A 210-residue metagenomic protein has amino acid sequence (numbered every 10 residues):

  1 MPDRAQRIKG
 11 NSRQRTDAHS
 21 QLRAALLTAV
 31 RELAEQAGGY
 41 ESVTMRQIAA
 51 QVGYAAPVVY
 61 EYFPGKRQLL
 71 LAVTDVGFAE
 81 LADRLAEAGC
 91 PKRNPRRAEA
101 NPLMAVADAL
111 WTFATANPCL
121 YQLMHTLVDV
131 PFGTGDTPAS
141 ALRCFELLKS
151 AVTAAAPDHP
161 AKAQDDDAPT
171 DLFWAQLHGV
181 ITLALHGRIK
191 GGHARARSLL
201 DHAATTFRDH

Functional and structural regions predicted by a protein language model:
M1-Q21, K92, R96: N-terminal intrinsically disordered/low-complexity leader segments
Q21, A25-E32, Q51, Q68-A88 (+7 more regions): Alpha-helical structural segments
A25, Q36-Q68, A72: Helix-turn-helix
L33-Y40, T126-T137, G192: Short, flexible, glycine-rich and Lys/Arg-enriched loop motifs at helix boundaries that contact anionic partners
A86-L120, L142-F145, K162-A163, T170-F173: Hydrophobic alpha-helical connector segments
R97, H125, F132-D158, D167-L172 (+1 more regions): Amphipathic alpha-helical packing segments from all-alpha helical-bundle domains
T115-F132, T182-K190: Amphipathic alpha-helical segments used for helix-helix packing
A154, W174-G192, T206-H210: Amphipathic C-terminal alpha-helical segment
